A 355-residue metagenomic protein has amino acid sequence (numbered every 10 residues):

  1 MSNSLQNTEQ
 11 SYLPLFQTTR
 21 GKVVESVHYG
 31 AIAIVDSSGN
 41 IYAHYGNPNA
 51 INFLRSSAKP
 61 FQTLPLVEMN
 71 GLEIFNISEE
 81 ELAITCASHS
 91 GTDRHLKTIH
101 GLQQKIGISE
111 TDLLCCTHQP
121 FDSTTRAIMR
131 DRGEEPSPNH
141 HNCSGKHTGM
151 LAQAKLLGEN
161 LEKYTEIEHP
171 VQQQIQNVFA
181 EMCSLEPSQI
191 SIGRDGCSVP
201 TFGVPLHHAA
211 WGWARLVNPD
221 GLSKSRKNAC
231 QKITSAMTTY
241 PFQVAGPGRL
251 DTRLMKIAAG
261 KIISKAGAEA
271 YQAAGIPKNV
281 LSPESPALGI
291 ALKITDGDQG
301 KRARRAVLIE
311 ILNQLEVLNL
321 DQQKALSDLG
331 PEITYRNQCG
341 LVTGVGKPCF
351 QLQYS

Functional and structural regions predicted by a protein language model:
M1-N49: Beta-lactamase-like hydrolase cores
L5-E9, S78-Q189, R215: Active-site-adjacent helix/loop patches that line small-molecule binding or acyl-intermediate pockets
G21-V24, H140, K261-K265: Short Gly/Pro-enriched turn/cap motifs at secondary-structure boundaries
V27-I32, T148, Q176, E269-Q272: Short glycine-rich loop/turn motifs
Y45-F53, T85-H89, G133-H141, G193-P200 (+1 more regions): A short glycine/serine-rich beta->alpha loop
L54-L72: Active-site SXXK
E68-F75, G107-E110, L157-K163, H169-Q176 (+4 more regions): Bacterial peptidoglycan biogenesis and beta-lactam-recognition machinery
L216-S355: Structured C-terminal helix/loop/strand segments within mature extracytoplasmic catalytic/sensor domains
